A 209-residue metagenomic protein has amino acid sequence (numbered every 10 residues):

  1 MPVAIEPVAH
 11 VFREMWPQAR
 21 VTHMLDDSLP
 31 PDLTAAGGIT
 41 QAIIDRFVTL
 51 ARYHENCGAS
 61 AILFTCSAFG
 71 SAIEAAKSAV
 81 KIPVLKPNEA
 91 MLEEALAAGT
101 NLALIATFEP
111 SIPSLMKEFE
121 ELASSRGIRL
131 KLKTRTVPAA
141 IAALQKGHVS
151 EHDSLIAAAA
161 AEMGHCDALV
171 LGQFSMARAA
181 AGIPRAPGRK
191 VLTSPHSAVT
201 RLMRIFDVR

Functional and structural regions predicted by a protein language model:
M1-R209: Non-catalytic structural scaffold of enzyme domains
